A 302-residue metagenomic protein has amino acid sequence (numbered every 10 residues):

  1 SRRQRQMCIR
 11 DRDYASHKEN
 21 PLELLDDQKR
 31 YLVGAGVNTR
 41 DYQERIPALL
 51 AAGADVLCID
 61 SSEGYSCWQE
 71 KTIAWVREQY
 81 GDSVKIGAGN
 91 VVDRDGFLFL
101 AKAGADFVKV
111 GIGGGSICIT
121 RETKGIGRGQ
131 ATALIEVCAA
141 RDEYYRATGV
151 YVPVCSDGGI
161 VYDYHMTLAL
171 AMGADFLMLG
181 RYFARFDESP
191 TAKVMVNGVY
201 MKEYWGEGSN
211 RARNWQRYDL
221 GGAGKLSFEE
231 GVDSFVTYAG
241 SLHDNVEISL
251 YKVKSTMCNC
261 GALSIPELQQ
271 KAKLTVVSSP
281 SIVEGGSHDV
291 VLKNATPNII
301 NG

Functional and structural regions predicted by a protein language model:
R2-I9: Short, small-residue-biased leader/transition segments that mark boundaries at the very start of proteins
Q6, Y31-V37, L57-I59, I86-G89 (+3 more regions): Hydrophobic faces of well-ordered beta-strands that scaffold small-molecule active sites in alpha/beta enzyme cores
R10-L24, D41-R45, S61-K85, V91-F99 (+2 more regions): Active-site-adjacent beta->alpha loops and helix N-cap segments on the catalytic face of soluble alpha/beta enzymes
R12-G36, V76, S281-K293, P297: Long, charged amphipathic helices and adjacent flexible linkers at domain junctions
E23-R30, L49-A51, E78-G81, F99-K102 (+3 more regions): Solvent-exposed alpha-helices and their adjacent loops that cap or buttress functional pockets in soluble metabolic
R30-L50, A54-V56, E63: Active-site beta->alpha loop and helix N-cap motifs at the rims of alpha/beta catalytic domains
G36, G81, G125-S156, V161-G302: Alpha/beta catalytic cores of nucleotide-metabolism and tRNA/nucleoside-modifying enzymes
Y42-L49, V92-V110, I160-D175: Catalytic cores of alpha/beta
